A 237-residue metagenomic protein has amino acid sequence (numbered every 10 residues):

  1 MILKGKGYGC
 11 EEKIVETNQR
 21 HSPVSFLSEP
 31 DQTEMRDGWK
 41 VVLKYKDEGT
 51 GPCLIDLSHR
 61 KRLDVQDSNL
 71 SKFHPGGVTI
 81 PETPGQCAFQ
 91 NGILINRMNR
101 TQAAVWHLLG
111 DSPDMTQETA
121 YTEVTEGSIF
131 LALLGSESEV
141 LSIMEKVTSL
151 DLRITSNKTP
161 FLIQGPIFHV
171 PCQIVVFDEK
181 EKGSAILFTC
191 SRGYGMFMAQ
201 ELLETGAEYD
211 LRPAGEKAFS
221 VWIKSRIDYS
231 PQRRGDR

Functional and structural regions predicted by a protein language model:
M1-R237: Basic, glycine/lysine-rich polyanion-binding surfaces/domains
